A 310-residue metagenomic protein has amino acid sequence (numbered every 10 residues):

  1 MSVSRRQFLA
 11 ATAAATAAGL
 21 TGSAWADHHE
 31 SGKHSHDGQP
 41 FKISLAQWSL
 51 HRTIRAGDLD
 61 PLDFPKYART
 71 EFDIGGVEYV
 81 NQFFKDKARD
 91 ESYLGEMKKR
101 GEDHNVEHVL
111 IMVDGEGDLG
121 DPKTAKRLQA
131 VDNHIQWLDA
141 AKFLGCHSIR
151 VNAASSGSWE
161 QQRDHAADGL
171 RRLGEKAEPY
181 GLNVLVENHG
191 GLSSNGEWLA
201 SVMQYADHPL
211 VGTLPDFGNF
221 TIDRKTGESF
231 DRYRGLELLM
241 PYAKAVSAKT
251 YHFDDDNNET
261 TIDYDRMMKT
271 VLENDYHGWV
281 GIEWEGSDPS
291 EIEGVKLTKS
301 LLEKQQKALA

Functional and structural regions predicted by a protein language model:
M1-T16: N-terminal secretory signal peptides and thylakoid transit peptides that target proteins across membranes
S23-R55: C-terminal segment of N-terminal export signals and the immediately downstream linker at the start of the mature
G32-H36, P65-K66, D90-D103, I135-K142 (+3 more regions): Short amphipathic alpha-helices and their capping/turn segments at secondary-structure boundaries
P40, G76-V77, A167-K269: Acidic/histidine-rich catalytic cores of soluble enzymes
L45, A68, G101, A141 (+5 more regions): Conserved, mostly hydrophobic/aromatic
R55-T70, L128-D139, E228-L236, Y264: Short, acidic/polar
I74-R171, E178-N183, N219, R224 (+4 more regions): Structural motif corresponding to the early beta-alpha repeats
I292-A308: C-terminal helical cap(s) of enzyme catalytic domains, especially alpha/beta-barrels
